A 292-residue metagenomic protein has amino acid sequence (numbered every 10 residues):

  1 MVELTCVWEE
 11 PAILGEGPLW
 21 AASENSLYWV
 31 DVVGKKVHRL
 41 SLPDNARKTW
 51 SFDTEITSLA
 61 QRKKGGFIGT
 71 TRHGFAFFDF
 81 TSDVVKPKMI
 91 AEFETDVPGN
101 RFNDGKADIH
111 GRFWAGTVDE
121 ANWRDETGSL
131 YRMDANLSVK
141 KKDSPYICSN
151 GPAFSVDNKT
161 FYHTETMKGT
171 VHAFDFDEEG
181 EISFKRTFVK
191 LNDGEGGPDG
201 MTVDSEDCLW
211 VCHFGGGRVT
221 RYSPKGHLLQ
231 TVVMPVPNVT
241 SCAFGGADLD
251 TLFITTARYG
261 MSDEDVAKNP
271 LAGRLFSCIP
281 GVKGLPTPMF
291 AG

Functional and structural regions predicted by a protein language model:
E3-E9, N45-S51, K88-T95, L137-S144 (+2 more regions): A short beta-strand motif characteristic of beta-propeller blades
E10-E24, D53-T70, T95-R112, K142-T160 (+2 more regions): Beta-rich, blade/repeat-based domains predominating in secreted/periplasmic proteins but also intracellular
A21-A22, L27-V32, I68-H73, F113-R124 (+3 more regions): Conserved beta-strand positions in repeat-built beta-propeller and related beta-rich domains
K36-H38, G74-A76, G128-Y131, T170-H172 (+2 more regions): A short loop-to-beta-strand structural motif that recurs across blades of beta-propeller domains
F78-D83, F174-E181, P280-L285: Short loop/turn segments immediately following beta-strands, especially the blade-tip and inter-blade linker loops
K86-K142: Hydrophobic alpha-helical segments and helix pairs
T170, K190-H227: Loop/turn-rich, solvent-exposed surfaces of beta-rich toroidal or solenoidal domains
A243-G292: Blade-level signature of beta-propeller repeat domains, shared across WD40, Kelch, NHL, RCC1 and BNR/Asp-box propellers
